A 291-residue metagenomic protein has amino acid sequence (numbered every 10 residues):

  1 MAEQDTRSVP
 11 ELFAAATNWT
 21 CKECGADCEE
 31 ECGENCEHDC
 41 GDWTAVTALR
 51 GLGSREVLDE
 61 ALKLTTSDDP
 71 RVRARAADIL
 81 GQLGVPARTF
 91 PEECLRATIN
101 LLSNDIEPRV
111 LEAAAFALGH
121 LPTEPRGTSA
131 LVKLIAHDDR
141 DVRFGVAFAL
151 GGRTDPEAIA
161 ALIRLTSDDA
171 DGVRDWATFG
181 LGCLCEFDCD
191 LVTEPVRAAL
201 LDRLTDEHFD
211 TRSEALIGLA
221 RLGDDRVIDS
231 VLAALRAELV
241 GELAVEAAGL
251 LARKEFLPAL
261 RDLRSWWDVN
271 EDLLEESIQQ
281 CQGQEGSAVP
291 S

Functional and structural regions predicted by a protein language model:
M1-Q4, D27-G53, R71-T89, P108-T123 (+9 more regions): Structural detector for internal amphipathic alpha-helices that build alpha-solenoid repeat scaffolds
E3-E30, L52-T66, P86-S103, T123-A136 (+5 more regions): Amphipathic alpha-helical scaffolding segments comprising HEAT/armadillo-like alpha-solenoid repeats
W19, W43, W176, W266-W267: A residue-identity detector for tryptophan
T98, P108-V110, D171: Residue-level recognition of hydrophobic positions within alpha-helical transmembrane segments
R261, D268-L273: C-terminal extensions
